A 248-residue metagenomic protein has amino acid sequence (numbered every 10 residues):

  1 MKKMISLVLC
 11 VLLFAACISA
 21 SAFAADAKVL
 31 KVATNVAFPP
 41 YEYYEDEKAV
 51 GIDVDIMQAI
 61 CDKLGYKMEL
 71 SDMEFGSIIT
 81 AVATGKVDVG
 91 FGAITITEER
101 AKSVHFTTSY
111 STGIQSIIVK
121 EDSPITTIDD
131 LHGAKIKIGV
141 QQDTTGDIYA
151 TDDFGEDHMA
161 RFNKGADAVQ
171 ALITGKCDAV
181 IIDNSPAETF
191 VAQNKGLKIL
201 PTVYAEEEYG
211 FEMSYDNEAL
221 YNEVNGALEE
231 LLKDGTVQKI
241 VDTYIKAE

Functional and structural regions predicted by a protein language model:
A25-A93: Extracytoplasmic small-molecule ligand-binding "clamshell" domains of the periplasmic binding protein/Venus flytrap
V36, T112-V119, N184, E188-E229 (+1 more regions): Periplasmic-binding protein-like
V36-P39, V50-A59, S116-A166, A179 (+1 more regions): Bilobed "Venus flytrap"/periplasmic-binding protein-like clamshell domains and structurally analogous long
V54, E69-A81, I125-T126, Q142 (+2 more regions): Short helix-initiation/N-cap motifs at beta->coil->alpha
V54-K63, D122-S123, D129, Q142-T144 (+1 more regions): Extended ligand-binding regions for polar small-molecule ligands
Q58, K67-D130, K198-V203: Acidic, polar ligand-binding/catalytic clefts
Y66-K67, A83-G92, K135-K137, K164 (+2 more regions): Alpha-to-beta junction loops
G92-K102, T151-D152, I173-T174, D178-A205: A ligand-binding cleft/hinge motif common to bilobed small-molecule-binding domains
